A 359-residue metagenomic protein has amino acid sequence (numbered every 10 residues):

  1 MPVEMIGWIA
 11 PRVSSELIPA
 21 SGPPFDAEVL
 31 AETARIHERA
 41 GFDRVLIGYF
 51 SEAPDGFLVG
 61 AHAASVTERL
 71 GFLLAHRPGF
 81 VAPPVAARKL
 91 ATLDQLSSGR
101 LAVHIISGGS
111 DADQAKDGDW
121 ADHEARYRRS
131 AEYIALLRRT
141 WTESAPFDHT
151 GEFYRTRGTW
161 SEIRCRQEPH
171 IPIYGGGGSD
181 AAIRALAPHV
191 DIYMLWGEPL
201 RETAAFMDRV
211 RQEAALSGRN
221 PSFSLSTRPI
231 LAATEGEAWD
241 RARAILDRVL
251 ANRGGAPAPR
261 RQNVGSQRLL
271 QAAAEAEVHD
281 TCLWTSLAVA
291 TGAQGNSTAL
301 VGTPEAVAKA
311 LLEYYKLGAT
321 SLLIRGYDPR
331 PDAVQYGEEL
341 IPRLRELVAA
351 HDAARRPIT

Functional and structural regions predicted by a protein language model:
M1-R69, E168-I171: N-terminal beta1-alpha1-beta2 module of alpha/beta enzyme domains
P2-R12, D117, H123-Q167, E198-K316 (+1 more regions): An alpha-helical appendage that flanks or caps ligand/catalytic pockets
V3-I9, V45-I47, G71-H76, L101-I105 (+4 more regions): Hydrophobic faces of well-ordered beta-strands that scaffold small-molecule active sites in alpha/beta enzyme cores
G22-I36, G175-A185, T303-E313: Short, acidic/polar
V29-G48, A185-Y193, E313-T320: Catalytic domains of carbohydrate-active enzymes, especially glycoside hydrolases
H37, G41, A63, L93 (+7 more regions): Conserved, mostly hydrophobic/aromatic
R44-A63, G197-R201, I324-G337: Glycine-rich, proline-tolerant flexible connector loops at the mouths of alpha/beta enzymes
G56-R77, R129, Y133, S217 (+1 more regions): Alpha-helix-loop-beta-strand connector modules within alpha/beta enzyme cores
